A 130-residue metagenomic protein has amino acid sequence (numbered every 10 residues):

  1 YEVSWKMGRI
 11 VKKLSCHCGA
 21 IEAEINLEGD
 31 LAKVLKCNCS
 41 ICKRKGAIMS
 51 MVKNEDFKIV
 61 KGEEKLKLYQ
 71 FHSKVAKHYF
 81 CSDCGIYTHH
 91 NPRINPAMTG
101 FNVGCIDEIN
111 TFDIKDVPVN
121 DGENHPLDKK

Functional and structural regions predicted by a protein language model:
V3-S15, A20-K130: A short Gly-Trp-Pro
